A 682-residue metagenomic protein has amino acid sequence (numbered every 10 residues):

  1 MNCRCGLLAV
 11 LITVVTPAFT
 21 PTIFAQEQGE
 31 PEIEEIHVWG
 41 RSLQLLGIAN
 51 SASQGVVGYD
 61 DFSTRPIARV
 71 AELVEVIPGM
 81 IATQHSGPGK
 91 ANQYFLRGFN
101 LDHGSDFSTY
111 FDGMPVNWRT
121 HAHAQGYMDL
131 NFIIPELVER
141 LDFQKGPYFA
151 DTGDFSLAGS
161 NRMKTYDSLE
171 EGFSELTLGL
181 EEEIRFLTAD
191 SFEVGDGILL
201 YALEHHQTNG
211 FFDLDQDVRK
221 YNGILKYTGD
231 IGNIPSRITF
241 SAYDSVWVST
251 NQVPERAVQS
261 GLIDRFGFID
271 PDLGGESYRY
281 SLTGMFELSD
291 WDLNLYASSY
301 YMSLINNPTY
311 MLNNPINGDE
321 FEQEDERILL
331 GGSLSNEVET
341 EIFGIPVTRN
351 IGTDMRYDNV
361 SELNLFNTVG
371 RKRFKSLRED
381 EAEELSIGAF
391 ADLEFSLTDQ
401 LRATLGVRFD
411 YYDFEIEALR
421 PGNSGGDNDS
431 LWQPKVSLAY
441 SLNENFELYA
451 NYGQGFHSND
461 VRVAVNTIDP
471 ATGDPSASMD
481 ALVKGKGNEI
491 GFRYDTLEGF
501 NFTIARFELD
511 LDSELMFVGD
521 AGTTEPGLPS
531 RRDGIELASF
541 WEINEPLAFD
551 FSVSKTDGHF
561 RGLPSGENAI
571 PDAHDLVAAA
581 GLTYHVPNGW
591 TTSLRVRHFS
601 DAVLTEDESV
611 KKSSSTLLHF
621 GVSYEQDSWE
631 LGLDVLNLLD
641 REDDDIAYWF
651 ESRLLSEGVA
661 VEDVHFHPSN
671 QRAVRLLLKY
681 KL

Functional and structural regions predicted by a protein language model:
W39, A71-W118: Extracytoplasmic beta-strand/coil segments of soluble accessory domains associated with Gram-negative outer-membrane
P115-K145, K164, M479: Short acidic/polar hinge/loop motifs at secondary-structure boundaries that mediate gating or recognition
D142-A150, G159-F192, F211, A481 (+1 more regions): Short strand-turn segments of transmembrane beta-barrel domains in outer membranes, especially the first one or two
F173, L178-Q207, F212-T250, L273-M285 (+5 more regions): Transmembrane beta-barrel wall of Gram-negative outer-membrane proteins
T188, M285-L288, D292-P308, S441 (+5 more regions): Membrane-embedded beta-barrel scaffold of Gram-negative outer-membrane proteins
D230-Y243, G275-L419, A439-S441, F500-I504 (+1 more regions): Face-selective signature of the C-terminal outer-membrane beta-barrel domain
N336-V338, F343, S396-D399, A403 (+5 more regions): Gram-negative outer-membrane beta-barrel transporters
F549, D601, S623-L682: C-terminal beta-signal and adjacent terminal beta-strands/loops of Gram-negative outer-membrane beta-barrel proteins
